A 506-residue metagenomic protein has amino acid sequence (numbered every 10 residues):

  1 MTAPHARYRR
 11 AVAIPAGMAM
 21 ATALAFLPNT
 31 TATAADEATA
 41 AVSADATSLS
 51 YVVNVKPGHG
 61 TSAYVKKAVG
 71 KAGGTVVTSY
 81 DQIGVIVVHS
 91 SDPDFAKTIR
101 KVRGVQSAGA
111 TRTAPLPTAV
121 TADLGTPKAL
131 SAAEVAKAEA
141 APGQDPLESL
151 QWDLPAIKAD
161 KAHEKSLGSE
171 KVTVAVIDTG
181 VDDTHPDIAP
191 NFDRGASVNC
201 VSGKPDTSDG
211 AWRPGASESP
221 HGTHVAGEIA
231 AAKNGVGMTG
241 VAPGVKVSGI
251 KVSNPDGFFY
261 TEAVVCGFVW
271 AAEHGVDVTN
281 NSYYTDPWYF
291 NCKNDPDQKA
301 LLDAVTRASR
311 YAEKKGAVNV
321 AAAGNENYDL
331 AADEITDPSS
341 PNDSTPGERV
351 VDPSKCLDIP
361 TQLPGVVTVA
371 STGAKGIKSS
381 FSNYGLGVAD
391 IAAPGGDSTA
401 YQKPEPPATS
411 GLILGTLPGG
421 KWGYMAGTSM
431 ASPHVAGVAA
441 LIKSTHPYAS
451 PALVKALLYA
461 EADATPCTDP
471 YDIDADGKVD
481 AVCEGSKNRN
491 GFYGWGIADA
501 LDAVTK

Functional and structural regions predicted by a protein language model:
M1-A35: Secretory targeting and sorting signals
P4, A40, K66-E148: Autoinhibitory propeptides
A34-A44, V77, V276-Y284, H446-K506: C-terminal subdomain of the subtilisin-like protease fold in secreted/lumenal serine endopeptidases
D45-V55: Short glycine-/aliphatic-rich beta-strand segments at the starts of folded cytosolic domains
A72, V105, S169-T173, P243-S248 (+5 more regions): Loop/turn elements at helix/coil->beta-strand transitions in domains of secreted/extracellular proteins
P142-G244, C266, E273-A300, N325-S340 (+4 more regions): Active-site core segment of subtilase-fold serine proteases
V252-I359, L363, T416-H434, R489-N490: Substrate-binding/access-modulating region of protease and related hydrolase catalytic domains
D343-L441, A498-T505: Extracellular S/T/G-rich loop segment that most often corresponds to the catalytic His/Ser-adjacent loop
